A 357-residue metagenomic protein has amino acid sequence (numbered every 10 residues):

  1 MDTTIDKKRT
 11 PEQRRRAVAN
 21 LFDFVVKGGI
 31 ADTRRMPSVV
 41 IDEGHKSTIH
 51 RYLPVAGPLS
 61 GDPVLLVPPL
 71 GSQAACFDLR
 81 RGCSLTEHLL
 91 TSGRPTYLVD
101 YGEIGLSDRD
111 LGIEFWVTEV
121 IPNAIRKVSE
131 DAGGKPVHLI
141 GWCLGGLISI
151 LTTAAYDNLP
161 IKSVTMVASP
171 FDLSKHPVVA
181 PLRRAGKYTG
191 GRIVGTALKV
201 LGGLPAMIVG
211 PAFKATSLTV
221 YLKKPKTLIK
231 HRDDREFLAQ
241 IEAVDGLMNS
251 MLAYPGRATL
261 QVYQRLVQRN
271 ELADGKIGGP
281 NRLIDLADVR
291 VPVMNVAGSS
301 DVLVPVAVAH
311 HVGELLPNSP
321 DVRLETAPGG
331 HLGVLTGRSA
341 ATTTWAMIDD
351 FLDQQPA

Functional and structural regions predicted by a protein language model:
M1-D6, E130, G134, I148-R257: Alpha/beta-hydrolase-fold enzymes
R34-G105: Short, surface-exposed "cap/lid" segments of acyl-processing enzymes
D110-D131: Alpha/beta-hydrolase active-site loop
L139-G141, V167, V296: Short beta-strand immediately N-terminal to the catalytic nucleophile in serine-hydrolase-like folds
I140-S149: Gly/Ala-rich beta-loop-alpha elbow adjacent to hydrolase catalytic centers
V289, N295-A297, D301: Short beta-strand/loop motif that positions the catalytic acidic residue of the alpha/beta-hydrolase fold
V302-V308: Conserved alpha/beta-hydrolase "acid-adjacent" motif
L303, L324, P328-T343: Catalytic histidine-centered segment of alpha/beta-hydrolase-like enzymes
